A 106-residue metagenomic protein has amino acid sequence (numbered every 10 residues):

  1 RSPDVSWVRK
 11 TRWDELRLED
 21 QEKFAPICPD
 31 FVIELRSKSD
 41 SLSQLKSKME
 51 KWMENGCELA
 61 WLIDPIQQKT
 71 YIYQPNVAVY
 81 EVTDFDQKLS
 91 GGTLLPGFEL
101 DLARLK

Functional and structural regions predicted by a protein language model:
R1-N55, L59-K106: C-terminal interaction segment
